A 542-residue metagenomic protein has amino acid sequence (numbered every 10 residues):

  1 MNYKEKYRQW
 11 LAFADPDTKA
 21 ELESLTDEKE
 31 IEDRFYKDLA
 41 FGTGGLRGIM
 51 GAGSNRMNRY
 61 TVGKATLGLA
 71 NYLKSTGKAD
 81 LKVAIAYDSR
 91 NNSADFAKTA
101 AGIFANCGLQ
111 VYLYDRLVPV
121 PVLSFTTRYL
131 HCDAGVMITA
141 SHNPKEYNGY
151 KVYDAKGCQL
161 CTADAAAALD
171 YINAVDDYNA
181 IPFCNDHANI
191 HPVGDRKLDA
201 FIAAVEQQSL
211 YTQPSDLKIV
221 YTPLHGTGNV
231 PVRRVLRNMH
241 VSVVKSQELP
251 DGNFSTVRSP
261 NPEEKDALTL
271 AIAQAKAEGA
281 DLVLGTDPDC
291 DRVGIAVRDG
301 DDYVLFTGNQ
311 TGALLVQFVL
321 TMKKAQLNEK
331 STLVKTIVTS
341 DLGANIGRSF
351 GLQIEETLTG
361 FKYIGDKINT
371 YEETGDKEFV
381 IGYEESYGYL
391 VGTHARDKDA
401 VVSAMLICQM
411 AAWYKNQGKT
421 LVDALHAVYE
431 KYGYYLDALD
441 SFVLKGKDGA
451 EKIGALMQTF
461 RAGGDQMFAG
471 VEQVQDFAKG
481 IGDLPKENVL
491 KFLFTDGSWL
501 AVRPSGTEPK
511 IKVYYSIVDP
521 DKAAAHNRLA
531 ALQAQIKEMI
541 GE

Functional and structural regions predicted by a protein language model:
N2-A100, I190-D216: An N-terminal, well-structured beta->alpha segment
A14, E30-F35, L39, N148-L270 (+1 more regions): Gly/Ser/Thr-enriched, mixed-charge loops and adjacent short helices that form phosphate/oxyanion-binding elements
F35-N55, S141, P223-V232, P288 (+3 more regions): Conserved phosphate/anionic-ligand binding catalytic regions in large, soluble enzymes, centered on
A84-Y147, S242-R292: N-terminal small/polar loop signature for handling phosphorylated ligands or for N-terminal nucleophile
A94-T99, S124-T127, E146-V152, V230-V235 (+6 more regions): Short acidic, glycine/serine/threonine-rich loops at helix termini
A155-C158, D170, K276-K335, S340-S349: Replace "Mg2+/Mn2+-dependent" with "divalent metal-dependent
K276, A280-L282, M322-R503, K510-Y514 (+2 more regions): Phosphate-binding and adjacent anionic-ligand microenvironments
